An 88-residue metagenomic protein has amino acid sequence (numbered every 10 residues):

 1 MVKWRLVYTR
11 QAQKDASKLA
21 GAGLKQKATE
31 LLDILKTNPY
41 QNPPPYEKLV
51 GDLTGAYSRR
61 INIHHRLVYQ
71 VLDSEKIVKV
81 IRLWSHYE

Functional and structural regions predicted by a protein language model:
V2-K18, A22-E30, V50, R59-R66 (+1 more regions): Enriched for short, Lys/Arg-rich terminal
D33-R59: A short, surface-exposed loop/turn module that caps and links secondary-structure elements
